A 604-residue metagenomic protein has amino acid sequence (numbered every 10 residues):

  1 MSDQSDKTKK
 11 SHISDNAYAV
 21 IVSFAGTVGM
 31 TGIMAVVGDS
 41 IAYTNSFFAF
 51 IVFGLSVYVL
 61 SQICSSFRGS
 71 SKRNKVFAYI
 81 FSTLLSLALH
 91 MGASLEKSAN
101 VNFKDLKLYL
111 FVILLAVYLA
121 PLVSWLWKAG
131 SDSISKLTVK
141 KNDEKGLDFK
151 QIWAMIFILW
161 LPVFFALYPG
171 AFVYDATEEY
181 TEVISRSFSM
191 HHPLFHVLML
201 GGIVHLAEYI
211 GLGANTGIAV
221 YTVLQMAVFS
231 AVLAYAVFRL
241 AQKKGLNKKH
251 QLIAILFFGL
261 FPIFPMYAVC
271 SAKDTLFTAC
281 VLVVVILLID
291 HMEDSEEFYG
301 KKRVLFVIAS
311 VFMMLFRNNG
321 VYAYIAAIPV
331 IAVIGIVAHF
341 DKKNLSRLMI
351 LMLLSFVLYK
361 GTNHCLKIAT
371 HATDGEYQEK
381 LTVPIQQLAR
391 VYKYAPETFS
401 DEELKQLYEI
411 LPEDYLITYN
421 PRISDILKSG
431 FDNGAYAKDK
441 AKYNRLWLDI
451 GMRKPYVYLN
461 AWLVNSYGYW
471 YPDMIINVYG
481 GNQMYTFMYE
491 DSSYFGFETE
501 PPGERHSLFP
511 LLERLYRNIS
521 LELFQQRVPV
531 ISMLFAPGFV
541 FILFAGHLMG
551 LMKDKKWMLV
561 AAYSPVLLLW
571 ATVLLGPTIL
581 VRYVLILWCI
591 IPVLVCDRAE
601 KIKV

Functional and structural regions predicted by a protein language model:
A35-V52, T216-V220, N465-A562: Membrane-interface anchor segments at the N-terminal boundary of transmembrane helices in multi-pass membrane enzymes
L167-E179, S187-I203, G211-L212, T216 (+1 more regions): Extracytoplasmic catalytic/substrate-binding loops of multi-pass membrane glycan-assembly enzymes
V223-G245, V283: Transmembrane-helix motifs of polytopic, lipid-linked glycan transferases
Q251-P262, S310-M314: Short helix- or helix-capping micro-motifs that position conserved polar/aromatic residues at function-defining sites
M266-F277: Short acidic/glycine- and proline-prone juxtamembrane loop motifs at membrane-interface regions of multi-pass membrane
F277-D294, S310, I590-L594: Specific aromatic-rich, kink-prone transmembrane helix
K302-R317, P329, M352-L358: Membrane-interface alpha helices of multi-pass inner-membrane proteins
T370-H506: Membrane-proximal stem/loop segments at transmembrane-domain junctions that anchor or position
